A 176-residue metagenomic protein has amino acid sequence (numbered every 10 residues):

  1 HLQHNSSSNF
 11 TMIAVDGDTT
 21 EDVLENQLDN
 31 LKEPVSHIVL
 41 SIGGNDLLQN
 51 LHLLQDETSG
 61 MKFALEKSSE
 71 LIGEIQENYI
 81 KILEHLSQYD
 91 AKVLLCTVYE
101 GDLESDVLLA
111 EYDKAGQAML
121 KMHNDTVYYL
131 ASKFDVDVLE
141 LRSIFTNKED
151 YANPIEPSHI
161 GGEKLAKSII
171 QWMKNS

Functional and structural regions predicted by a protein language model:
H1-D16, N30-P34, E163: Serine-esterase "nucleophile elbow" of acetyl-processing enzymes
H1-N5, T19, T97, E140: Secondary-structure junction/capping motif
G17-N26: Structural motif
L28-H159, E163-S176: Alpha-helical cap/lid subdomain in secreted, periplasmic, or secretory-pathway luminal O-acyl-processing enzymes
